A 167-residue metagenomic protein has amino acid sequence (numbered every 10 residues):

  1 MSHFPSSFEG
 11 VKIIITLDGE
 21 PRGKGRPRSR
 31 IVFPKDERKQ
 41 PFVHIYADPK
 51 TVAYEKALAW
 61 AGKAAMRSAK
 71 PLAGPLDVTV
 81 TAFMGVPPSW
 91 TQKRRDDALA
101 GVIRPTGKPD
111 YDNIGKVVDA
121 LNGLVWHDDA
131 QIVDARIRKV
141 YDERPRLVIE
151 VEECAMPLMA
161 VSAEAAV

Functional and structural regions predicted by a protein language model:
M1-V167: Acidic, proline/glycine-enriched N-terminal capping motif
